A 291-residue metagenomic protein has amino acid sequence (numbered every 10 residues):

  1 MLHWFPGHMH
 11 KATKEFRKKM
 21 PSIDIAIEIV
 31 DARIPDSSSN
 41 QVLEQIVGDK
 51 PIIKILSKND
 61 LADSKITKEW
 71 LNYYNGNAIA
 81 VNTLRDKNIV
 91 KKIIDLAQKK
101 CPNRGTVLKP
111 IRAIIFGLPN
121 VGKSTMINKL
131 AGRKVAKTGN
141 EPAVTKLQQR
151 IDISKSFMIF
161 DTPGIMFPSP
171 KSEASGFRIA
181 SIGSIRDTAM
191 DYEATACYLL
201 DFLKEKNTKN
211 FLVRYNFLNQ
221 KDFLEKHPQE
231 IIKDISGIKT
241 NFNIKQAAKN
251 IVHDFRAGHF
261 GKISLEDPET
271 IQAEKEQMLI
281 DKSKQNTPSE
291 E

Functional and structural regions predicted by a protein language model:
M1-I25, R33-I34, S39-V42, I46-I52 (+3 more regions): Helix-rich effector regions associated with P-loop NTPase G domains
E28: Redox-cofactor binding/interface segments in oxidoreductases and associated redox assembly factors
A32-R33, S124: Compact, Lys/Arg-rich rRNA/RNP-binding cores from ribosome-related proteins
I46, K58, I127, A131: Short, conserved active-site entrance elements at the starts or edges of catalytic domains
I53, D60-L118, V135: Canonical P-loop GTPase G-domain recognition
K92, L96, T125, Y198 (+1 more regions): Alpha-helical scaffold segments in soluble metabolic enzymes
A97-R104, L130-K134, P142, F157 (+1 more regions): Short, well-ordered alpha-helical segments in soluble proteins
I111-G132, A136-T138, T162: Glycine-rich phosphate-binding P-loop
